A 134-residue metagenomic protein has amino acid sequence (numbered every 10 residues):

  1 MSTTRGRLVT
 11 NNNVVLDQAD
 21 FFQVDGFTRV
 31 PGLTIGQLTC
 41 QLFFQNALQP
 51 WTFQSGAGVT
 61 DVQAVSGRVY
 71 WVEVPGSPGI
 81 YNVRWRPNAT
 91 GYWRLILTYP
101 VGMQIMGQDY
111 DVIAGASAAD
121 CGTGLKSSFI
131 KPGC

Functional and structural regions predicted by a protein language model:
M1-C134: Contiguous segments within soluble domain cores/interaction surfaces
